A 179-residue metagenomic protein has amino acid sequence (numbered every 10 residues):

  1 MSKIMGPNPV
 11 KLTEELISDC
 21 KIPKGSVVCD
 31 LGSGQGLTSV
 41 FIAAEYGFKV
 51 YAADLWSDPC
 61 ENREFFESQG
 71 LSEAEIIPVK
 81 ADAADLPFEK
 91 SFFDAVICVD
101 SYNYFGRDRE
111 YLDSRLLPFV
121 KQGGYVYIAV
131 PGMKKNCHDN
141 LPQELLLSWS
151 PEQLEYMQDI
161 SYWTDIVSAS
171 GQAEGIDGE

Functional and structural regions predicted by a protein language model:
P7-K24: Conserved alpha-helix/loop element of class I SAM-dependent methyltransferases that forms part of the SAM/SAH-binding
C29, Q35-D85: Class I SAM-dependent methyltransferase SAM/SAH-binding core
V50, V126-Y127: A short hydrophobic/small-residue beta-strand
A84-V96: A short acidic, Gly/Pro-enriched loop at the edge of an enzyme's catalytic core that lines a small-molecule cofactor
A95-D108: A short SAM/SAH-binding and catalytic strip from SAM-dependent methyltransferases
E110-Y125: A short glycine-rich, Lys/Arg-flanked "PGG" loop and its adjoining helix->strand segment in the class I
P131-L154: Short, glycine-/aromatic-enriched active-site segment of Class I SAM-dependent methyltransferases
P151-E179: Substrate-binding/catalytic lobe of Class I Rossmann-like enzymes that use SAM or dcSAM, i.e., the mid-to-C-terminal
